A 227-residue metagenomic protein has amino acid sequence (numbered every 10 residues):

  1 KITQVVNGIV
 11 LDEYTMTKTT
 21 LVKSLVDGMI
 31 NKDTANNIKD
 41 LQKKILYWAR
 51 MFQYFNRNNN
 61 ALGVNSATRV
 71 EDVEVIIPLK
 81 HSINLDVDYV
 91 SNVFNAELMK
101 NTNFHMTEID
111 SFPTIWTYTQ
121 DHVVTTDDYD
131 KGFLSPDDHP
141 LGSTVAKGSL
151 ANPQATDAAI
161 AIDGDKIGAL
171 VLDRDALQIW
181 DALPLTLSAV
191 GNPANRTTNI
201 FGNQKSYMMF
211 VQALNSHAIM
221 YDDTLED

Functional and structural regions predicted by a protein language model:
K1-T34, T198-Q204: Long, contiguous amphipathic alpha-helices that act as assembly "spine/axial" helices in icosahedral shell and virion
T15, T19, F55, N59-G63 (+1 more regions): General "foldedness" signal
V26-K131: Extended, solvent-exposed, turn-rich assembly/linker loops in the middle of proteins
H105-D227: Extended, compositionally biased alpha-helical segments that mediate assembly or anchoring
